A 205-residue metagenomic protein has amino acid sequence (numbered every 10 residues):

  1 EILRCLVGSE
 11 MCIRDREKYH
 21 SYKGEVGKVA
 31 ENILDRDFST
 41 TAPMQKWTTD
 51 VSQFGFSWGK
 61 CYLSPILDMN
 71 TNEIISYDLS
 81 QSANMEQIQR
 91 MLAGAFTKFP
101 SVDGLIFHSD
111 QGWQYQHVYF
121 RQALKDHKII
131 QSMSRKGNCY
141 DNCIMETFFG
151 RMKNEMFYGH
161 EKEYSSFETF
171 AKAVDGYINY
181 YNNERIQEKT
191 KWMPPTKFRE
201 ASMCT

Functional and structural regions predicted by a protein language model:
E1-G8, C12-I13: Single conserved hydrophobic/aromatic residue that forms the stacking wall/gate of nucleotide- or nucleobase-binding
R14-V51: Charge-mixed, compositionally biased segments that are often intrinsically disordered regulatory tracts
S21-E25, S109-Q111, H117-Y119, M133-K153 (+2 more regions): RNase H-like two-metal-ion nuclease catalytic core shared by retroviral integrases and related mobile-element nucleases
L34, D50, I66, N72 (+9 more regions): Mobile genetic element proteins and their domesticated derivatives, centered on retroelements and DNA transposons
R36-I75, Q81-M85: An active-site-proximal beta-strand-loop segment
E73-Y77, Q131-S134, Y158-H160: Short small-residue beta-strand/loop micro-motif enriched in glycine and branched aliphatics
D78-P100: Active-site beta-loop-alpha junctions of metal-dependent nucleic acid enzymes, especially the RNase H-like/DDE
K125-I129, K153-T205: C-terminal domain-tail junction helix/linker
